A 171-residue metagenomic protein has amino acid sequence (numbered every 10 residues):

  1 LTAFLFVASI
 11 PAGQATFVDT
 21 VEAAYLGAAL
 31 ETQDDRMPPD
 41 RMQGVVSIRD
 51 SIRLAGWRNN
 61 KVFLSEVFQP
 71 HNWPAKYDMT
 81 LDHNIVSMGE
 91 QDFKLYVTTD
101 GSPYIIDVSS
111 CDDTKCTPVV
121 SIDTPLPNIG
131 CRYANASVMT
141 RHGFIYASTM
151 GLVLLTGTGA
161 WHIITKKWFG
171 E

Functional and structural regions predicted by a protein language model:
L1, L5-F6, K61-F63, S87 (+1 more regions): Ordered hydrophobic segments in well-structured contexts
L1-N59, N72-K76: Disordered, low-complexity "stalk" and linker segments at domain junctions of extracellular and cell-surface proteins
T2-A3, L26-L30, Q69-W73, C111-S121 (+1 more regions): Beta-strand initiation motifs
L5-I10, V21, W57-R58, E66 (+4 more regions): Glycine-rich, histidine-containing beta strand-loop boundary motifs that form or position
V45-V62, E66-V67, L81-N84, Q91 (+1 more regions): Carboxylate/His-rich catalytic cores and anion/metal-binding grooves
W57-Y77, D107, C111: Beta-propeller domains
D82-E171: Beta-sheet-dominated scaffold domains
